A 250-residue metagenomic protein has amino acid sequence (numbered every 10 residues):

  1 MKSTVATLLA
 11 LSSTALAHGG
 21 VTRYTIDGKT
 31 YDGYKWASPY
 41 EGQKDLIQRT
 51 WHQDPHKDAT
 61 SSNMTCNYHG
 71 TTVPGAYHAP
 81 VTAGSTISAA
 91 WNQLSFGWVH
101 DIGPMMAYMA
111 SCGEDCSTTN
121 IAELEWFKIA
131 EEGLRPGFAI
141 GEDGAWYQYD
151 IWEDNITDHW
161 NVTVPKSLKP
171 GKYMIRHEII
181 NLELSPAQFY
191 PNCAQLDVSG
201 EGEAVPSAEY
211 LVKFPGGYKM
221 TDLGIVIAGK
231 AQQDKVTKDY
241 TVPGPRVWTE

Functional and structural regions predicted by a protein language model:
K2-H159, L182-E250: Peripheral, solvent-exposed domain-edge segments that often transition into intrinsically disordered/low-complexity
S85, G171-K172: Surface-exposed loop/turn positions
W160-V164, I179: A mid-sequence, solvent-exposed acidic-amphipathic segment
V164, K169-G171: A glycine-anchored, Pro-Gly-centered beta-turn/N-cap motif
Y173-H177: A short tyrosine-centered beta-strand micro-motif
